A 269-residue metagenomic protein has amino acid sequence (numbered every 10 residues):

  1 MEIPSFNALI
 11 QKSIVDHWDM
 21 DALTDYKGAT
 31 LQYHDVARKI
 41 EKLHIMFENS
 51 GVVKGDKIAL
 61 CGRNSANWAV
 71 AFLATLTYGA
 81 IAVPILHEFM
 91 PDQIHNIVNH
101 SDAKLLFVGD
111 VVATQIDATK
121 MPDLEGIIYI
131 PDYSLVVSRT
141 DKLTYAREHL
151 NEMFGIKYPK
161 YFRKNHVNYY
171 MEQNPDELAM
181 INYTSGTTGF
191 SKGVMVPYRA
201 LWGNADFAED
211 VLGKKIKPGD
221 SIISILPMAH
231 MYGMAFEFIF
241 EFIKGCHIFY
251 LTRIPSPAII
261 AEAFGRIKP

Functional and structural regions predicted by a protein language model:
E2, D21-L73, M90-H95, Y198: Conserved AMP-binding/adenylate-forming core of the ANL superfamily
L9, S50, T77-I156: Structural core segment of the AMP-binding/adenylate-forming
L9-Q32, T188: AMP-dependent adenylate-forming
Q11, H44, I94-H95, Y170 (+2 more regions): Short hydrophobic/charged patches on amphipathic alpha-helices used for structural packing and interfaces
W18-D19, R147-Y183, F190, K215-S221: Conserved pre-ATP/AMP-binding loop-to-beta segment of ANL
A37-K42, R163, P175, V194-K215: Conserved structural elements of the adenylate-forming
D56-K57, R63-V83, H87-P91, N99-L105 (+2 more regions): A short helix-loop-beta submotif of the ANL/AMP-binding
W202-S221, M228-P269: Conserved AMP-binding/adenylation subdomain of ANL enzymes
